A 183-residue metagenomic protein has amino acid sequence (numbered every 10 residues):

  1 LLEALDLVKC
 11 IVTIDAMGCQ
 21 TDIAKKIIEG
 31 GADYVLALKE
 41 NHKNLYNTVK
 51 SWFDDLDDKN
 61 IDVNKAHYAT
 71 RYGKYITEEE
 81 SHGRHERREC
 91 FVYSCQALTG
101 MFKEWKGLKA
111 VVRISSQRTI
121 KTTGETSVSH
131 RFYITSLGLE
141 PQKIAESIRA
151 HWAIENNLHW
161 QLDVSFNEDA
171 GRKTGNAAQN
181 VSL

Functional and structural regions predicted by a protein language model:
L1-D22, G30: Conserved, well-structured functional cores that handle cations and Mg-NTP chemistry
I11-Q20, Y34, Y133, W152-W160: Short, conserved catalytic/metal-binding motifs centered on acidic residues
D22-I23, N44: Phosphate- and divalent-cation-binding pockets in alpha/beta enzyme and binding domains that engage nucleotide-derived
A24, V35, K39-E40: Conserved loop-to-helix interface motifs that mediate assembly, gating, or partner/ligand docking in ancient ring
A24-A32, D54: Short, surface-exposed basic-aromatic patches at helix termini and helix-loop junctions that form
K39-I144: An anionic, glycine-rich sequence signature occurring as long contiguous blocks
S147-L183: Basic, amphipathic alpha-helical segments enriched in Lys/Arg and hydrophobic/aromatic residues
